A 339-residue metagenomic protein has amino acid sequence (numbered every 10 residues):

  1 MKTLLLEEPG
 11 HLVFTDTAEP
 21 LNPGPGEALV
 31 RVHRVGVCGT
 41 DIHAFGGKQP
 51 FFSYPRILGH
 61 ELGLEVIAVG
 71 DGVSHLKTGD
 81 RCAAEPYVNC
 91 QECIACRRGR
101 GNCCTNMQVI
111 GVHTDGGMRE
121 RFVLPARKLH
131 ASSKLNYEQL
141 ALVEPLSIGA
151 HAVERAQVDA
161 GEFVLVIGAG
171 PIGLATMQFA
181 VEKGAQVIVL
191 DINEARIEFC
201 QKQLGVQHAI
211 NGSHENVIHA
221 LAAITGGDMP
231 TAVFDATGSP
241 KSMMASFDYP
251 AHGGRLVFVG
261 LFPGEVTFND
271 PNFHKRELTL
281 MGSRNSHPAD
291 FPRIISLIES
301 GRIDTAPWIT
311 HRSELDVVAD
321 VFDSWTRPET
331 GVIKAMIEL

Functional and structural regions predicted by a protein language model:
T3, E61, D80-R81, A95 (+5 more regions): Residue-level marker of beta-strand positions
P20-V35, K48-I94, S133-L135: Glycine-rich beta-strand-centered segment in the early N-terminal region that forms part of a ligand/cofactor-binding
K48, N193, F262, S286: Residues in the short beta-alpha loop(s) of Rossmann-like NAD(P)-binding domains
C90-I167, A306: NAD(P)H dinucleotide-binding glycine-rich loop of Rossmann-like/cofactor-binding domains, especially the beta1-alpha1
L135-H214: Mid-domain Rossmann-like dinucleotide-binding core that forms the NAD(H)/NADP(H) cofactor-binding site
A156, E198, K202-T279, A319: Glycine-rich cofactor phosphate-binding loops and adjacent beta1-alpha1 units of small-molecule cofactor enzyme domains
M244-A245, P288-L339: C-terminal hydrophobic helical "lid"/dimerization subdomain of Rossmann-like NAD(P)H-dependent oxidoreductases
R255, F268-P307: Rossmann-fold dehydrogenase core element
